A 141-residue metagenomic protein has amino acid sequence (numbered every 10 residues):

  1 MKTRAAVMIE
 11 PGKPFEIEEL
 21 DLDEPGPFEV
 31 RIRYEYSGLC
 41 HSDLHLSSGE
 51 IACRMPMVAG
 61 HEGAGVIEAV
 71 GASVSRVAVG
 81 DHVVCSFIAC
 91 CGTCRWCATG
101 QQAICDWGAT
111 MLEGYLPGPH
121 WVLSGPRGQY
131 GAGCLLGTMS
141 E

Functional and structural regions predicted by a protein language model:
K2-R4: Extreme N-terminal starter segment of soluble prokaryotic enzymes
V7-P14: Extracellular beta-rich ligand/substrate-recognition surface
E16-E18, I51: Short structured motifs
D21-L22, R54-G60, Y130-M139: Short Gly/Pro-enriched turn/cap motifs at secondary-structure boundaries
D23-S37, S47-A98, A103, M111: Glycine-rich beta-strand-centered segment in the early N-terminal region that forms part of a ligand/cofactor-binding
C40: Conserved Rossmann-like nucleotide-cofactor binding loop
T93-E141: NAD(P)H dinucleotide-binding glycine-rich loop of Rossmann-like/cofactor-binding domains, especially the beta1-alpha1
